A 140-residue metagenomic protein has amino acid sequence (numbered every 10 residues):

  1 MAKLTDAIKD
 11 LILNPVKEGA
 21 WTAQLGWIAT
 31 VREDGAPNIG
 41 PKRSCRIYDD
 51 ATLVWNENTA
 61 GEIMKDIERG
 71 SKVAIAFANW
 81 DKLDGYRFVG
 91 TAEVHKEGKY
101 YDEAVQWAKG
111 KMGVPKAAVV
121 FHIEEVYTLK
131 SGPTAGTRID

Functional and structural regions predicted by a protein language model:
M1-D140: Binding-site signature for planar aromatic cofactors or substrates
